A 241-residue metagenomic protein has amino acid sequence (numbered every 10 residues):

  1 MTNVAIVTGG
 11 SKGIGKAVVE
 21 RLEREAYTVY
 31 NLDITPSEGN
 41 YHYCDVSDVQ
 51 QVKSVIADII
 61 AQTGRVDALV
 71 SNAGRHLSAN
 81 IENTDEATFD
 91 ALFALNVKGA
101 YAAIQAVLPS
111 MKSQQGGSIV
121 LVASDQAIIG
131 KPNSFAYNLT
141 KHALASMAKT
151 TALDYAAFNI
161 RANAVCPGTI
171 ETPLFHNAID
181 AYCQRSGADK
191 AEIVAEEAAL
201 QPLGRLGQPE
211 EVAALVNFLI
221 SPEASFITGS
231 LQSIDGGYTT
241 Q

Functional and structural regions predicted by a protein language model:
N80-I81, T88-F93, E197: Substrate-binding pocket helix/loop in short-chain dehydrogenase/reductase
T84, G130-N138, T150, A178: Active-site loop-to-helix junction immediately N-terminal to the catalytic Tyr of the SDR YXXXK motif in Rossmann-fold
I104, T140, A148: Active-site helix of classical SDR
P109, L153-D154, S225: Alpha-helical segment proximal to the catalytic Tyr-Lys
S124: Residue(s) in the substrate-gating loop at a strand-loop-helix junction that position the organic substrate next
I129, N217, T228-Q241: Short C-terminal tail/terminal secondary-structure segment of NAD(P)H-dependent dehydrogenase/reductase domains
A156, R161, I227-G229: Short, small/polar-rich loop/turn modules that mediate ligand/substrate recognition or access, typified
